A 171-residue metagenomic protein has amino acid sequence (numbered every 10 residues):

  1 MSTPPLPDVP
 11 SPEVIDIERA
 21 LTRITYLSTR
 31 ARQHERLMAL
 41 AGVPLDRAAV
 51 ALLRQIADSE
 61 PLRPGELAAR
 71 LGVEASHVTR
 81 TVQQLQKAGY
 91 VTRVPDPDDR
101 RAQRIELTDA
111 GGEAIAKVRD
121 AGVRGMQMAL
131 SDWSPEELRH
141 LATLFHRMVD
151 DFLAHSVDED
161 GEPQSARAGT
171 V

Functional and structural regions predicted by a protein language model:
M1-P12, H34, R139-V171: C-terminal regulatory/oligomerization modules of transcriptional regulators
M1-R47, V171: N-terminal leader segment of winged-helix/HTH proteins
L21, S28-E35, L71, A114 (+2 more regions): Alpha-helical linker/hinge and terminal dimerization helices associated with HTH transcriptional regulators
Y26, R54-D58, R119, H146: Short, locally clustered residues in the helix-turn-helix/winged-helix DNA-binding domain
R30-E74, A88, R104, D160: N-terminal helix-turn-helix DNA-binding core of bacterial DNA-binding proteins
L53, V82-Q83: Short, hydrophobic-biased segments on the C-terminal half of alpha helices that form "recognition helices"
Q83-R139: Charged, amphipathic alpha-helical coiled-coil/dimerization segments
